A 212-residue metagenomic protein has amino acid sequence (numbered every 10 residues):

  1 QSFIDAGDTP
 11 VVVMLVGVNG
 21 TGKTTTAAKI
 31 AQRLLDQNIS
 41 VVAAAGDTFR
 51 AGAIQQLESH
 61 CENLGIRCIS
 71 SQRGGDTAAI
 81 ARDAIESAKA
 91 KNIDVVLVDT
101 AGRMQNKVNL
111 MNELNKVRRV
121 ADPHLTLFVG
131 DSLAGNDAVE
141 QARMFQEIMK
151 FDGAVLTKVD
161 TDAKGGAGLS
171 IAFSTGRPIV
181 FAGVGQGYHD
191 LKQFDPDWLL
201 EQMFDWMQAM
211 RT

Functional and structural regions predicted by a protein language model:
Q1-G46, A53-R73, A79-K89, D94-V98: Primarily NTPase-proximal linker/entry elements flanking Walker-type ATP/GTP-binding cores
T9, T48, C68-S71, V129 (+2 more regions): Short N-terminal micro-motifs specific to bacterial/archaeal maturation and metal-cluster initiation sites
K23, D47, D99, D131 (+1 more regions): Acidic active-site catalytic centers that drive phospho-/nucleotidyl reactions and related ester hydrolyses
R50, G102: Short active-site segment of divalent metal-dependent hydrolases/proteases that encodes the spacing between
Q56, D76-K91, R103-M210: Conserved catalytic-core segment of NTP-binding enzymes
